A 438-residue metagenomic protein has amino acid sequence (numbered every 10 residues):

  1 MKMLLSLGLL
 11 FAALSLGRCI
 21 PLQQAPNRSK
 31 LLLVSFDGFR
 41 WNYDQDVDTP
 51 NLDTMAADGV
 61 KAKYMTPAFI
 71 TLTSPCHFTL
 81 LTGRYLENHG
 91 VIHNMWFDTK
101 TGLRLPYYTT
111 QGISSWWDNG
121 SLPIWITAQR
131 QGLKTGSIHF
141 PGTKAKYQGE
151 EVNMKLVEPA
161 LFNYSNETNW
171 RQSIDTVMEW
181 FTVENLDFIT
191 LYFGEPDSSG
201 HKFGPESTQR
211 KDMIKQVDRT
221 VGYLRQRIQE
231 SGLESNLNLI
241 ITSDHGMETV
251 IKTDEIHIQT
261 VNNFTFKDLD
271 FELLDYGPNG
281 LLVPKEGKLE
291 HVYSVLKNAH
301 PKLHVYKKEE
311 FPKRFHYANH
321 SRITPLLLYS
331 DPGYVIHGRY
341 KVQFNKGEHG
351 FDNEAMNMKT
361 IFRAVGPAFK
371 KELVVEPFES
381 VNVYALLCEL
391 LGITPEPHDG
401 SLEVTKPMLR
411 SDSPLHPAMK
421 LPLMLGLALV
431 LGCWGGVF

Functional and structural regions predicted by a protein language model:
K2-M3, A12, G83-E206, P301: His/Asp/Glu-rich, glycine-adjacent segments that coordinate divalent cations and/or stabilize oxyanion chemistry on
L10-P26, V430-F438: N-terminal signal peptide
S15-K61: Active-site-proximal N-terminal segment of extracellular/periplasmic enzymes that hydrolyze or transfer
P26, E167-T182, I189, P196-L237 (+1 more regions): A long, amphipathic alpha-helix that forms part of the scaffold/cap immediately adjacent to metal-dependent active
L33, N51, Q216-I258: Metal-dependent active-site segment of extracytoplasmic phospho-/sulfohydrolases and closely related
N42-H89: Short, structured active-site-proximal loop/turn typified by the sulfatase FGly-forming signature C/S-X-P-X-R
L269-V374, F378-L386: Active-site neighborhoods of enzymes that stabilize oxyanions during catalysis
M408-G426: C-terminal GPI-anchoring signal of eukaryotic secretory precursors
